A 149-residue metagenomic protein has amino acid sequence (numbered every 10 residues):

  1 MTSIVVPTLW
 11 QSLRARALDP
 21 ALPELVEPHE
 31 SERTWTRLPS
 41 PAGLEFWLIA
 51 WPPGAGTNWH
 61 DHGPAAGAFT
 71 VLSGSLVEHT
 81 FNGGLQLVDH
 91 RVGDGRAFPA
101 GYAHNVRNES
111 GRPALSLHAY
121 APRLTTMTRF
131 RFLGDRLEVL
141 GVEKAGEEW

Functional and structural regions predicted by a protein language model:
M1-L22: N-terminal leader/capping segments at the start of a protein or of a new domain
E24-A55: A short glycine-rich, His/Asp/Glu-containing loop-to-beta-strand
W47-H62, P99-G101: Conserved short histidine dyad/triad with adjacent acidic residue
A50, D61-G63, T70, N108-G111: Short glycine/proline-enriched turns and hinge-like loops at secondary-structure junctions
P53, P64-H79: Glycine- and acidic-residue-biased ligand/ion/polar-headgroup-sensing regions
A68, T80-A103, V142-A145: Short acidic-glycine-tyrosine-enriched beta hairpin
R91, P99-T126: Ligand-binding loop in jelly-roll beta-barrel domains
A119-W149: Conserved double-stranded beta-helix
